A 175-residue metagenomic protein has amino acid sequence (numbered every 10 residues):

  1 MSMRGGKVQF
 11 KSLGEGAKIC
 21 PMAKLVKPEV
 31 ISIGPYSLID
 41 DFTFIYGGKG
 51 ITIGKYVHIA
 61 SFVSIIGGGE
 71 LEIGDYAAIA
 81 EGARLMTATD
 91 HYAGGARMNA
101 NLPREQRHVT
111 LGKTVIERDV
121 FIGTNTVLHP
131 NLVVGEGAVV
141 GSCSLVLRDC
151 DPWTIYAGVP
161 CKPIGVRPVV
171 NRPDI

Functional and structural regions predicted by a protein language model:
M1-Y36: Extended, small-residue-rich solenoid/repeat segments and analogous flexible loops that form exposed scaffolds
G14, H58, V133, D151: Short conserved AdoMet
P21-I33, I39-L128, V159, V166-P173: Flexible, glycine/small-residue-enriched loop-and-beta-strand segment within the central core of proteins
I51, L71, S144, P152-T154 (+1 more regions): Glycine-centered loop/turn positions within well-structured domains that cap or flank conserved ligand/cofactor-binding
A78, A138-V139: Short alpha-helix at the nucleotide-sugar/activated-sugar donor binding site of glycosyltransferases and closely
V115, N125-A138, S144-L147: Beta-rich strand-turn-strand
V140, G158: Conserved G/P- and acidic residue-centered "switch" motifs that form tight phosphate/ATP-binding loops in soluble
R148, G165: Short helix N-cap motif at coil->helix boundaries in the Bergerat
